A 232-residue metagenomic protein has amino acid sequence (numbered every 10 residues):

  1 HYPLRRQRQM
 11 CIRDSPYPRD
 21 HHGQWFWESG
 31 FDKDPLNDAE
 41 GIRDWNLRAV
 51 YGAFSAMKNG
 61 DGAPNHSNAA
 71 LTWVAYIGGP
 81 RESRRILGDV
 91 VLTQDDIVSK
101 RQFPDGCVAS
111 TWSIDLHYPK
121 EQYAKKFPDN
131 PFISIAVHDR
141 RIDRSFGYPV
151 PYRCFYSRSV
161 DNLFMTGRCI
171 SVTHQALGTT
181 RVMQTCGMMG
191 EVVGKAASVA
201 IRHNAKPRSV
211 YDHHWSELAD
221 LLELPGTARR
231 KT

Functional and structural regions predicted by a protein language model:
R6-Q9, R13-T232: Flavin (FAD/FMN)-binding glycine-rich loop and adjacent Rossmann-like elements that form
